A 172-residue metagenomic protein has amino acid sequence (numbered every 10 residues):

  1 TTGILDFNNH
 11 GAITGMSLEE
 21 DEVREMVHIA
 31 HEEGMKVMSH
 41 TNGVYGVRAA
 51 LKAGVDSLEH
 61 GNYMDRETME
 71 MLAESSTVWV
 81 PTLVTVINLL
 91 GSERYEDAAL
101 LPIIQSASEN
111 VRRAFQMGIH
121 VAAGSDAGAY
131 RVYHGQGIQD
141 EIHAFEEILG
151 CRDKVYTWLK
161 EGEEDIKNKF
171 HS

Functional and structural regions predicted by a protein language model:
T1, L5-W79, L101-A122, K154 (+1 more regions): Histidine/acidic residue-rich metal-binding segments in metalloenzymes
N8-N9, V47-G54, T85-D97, S125-I148 (+1 more regions): Histidine/acidic-residue-rich catalytic or RNA/ligand-binding cores of hydrolases and nuclease-related proteins
E32, Q105-S172: His/Asp/Glu-enriched, well-ordered alpha-helical/loop segment that forms or immediately abuts the divalent-metal
V80-V84: Short, acidic (Asp/Glu-rich) active-site segment that either coordinates a divalent metal cofactor
